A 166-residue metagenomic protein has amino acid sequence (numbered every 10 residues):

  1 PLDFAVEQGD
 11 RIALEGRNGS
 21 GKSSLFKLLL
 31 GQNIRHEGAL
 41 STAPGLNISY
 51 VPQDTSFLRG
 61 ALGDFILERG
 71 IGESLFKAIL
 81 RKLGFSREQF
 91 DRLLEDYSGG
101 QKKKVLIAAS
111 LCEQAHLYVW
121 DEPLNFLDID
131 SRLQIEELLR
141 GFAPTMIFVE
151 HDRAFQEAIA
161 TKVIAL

Functional and structural regions predicted by a protein language model:
P1-L166: ABC ATP-binding cassette signature C-motif
